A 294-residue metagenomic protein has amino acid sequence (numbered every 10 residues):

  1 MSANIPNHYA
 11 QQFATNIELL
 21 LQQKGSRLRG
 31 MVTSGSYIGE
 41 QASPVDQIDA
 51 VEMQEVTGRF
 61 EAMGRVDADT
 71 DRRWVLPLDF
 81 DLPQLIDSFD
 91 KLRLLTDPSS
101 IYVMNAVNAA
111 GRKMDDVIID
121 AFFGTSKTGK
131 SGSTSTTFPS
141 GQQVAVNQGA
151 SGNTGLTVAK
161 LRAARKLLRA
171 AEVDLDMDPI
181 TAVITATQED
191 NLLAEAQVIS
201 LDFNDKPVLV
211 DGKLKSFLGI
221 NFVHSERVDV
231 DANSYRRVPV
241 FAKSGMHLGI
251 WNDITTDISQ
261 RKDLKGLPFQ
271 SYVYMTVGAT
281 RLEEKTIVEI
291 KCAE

Functional and structural regions predicted by a protein language model:
M1-R73, D253, K285-E294: N-terminal "assembly arms/tails" that initiate or stabilize quaternary assembly in self-assembling proteins
N4, N16, L20-K24, S36-G39 (+5 more regions): Signature of extracytoplasmic/envelope-associated structural regions
R29-G30, A164-R169, P207-V208, I254-I258 (+1 more regions): Glycine-rich, charged/polar anion/phosphate-binding loops that engage phosphate groups from diverse ligands
V45, D69-G132, E172-A186, F222 (+1 more regions): Long, contiguous amphipathic alpha-helices that act as assembly "spine/axial" helices in icosahedral shell and virion
M53-V56, L85, N191-A194, T280-L282: Short helix/loop capping segments that flank catalytic or ligand/cofactor-binding pockets
S131-K206: Extended, solvent-exposed, turn-rich assembly/linker loops in the middle of proteins
K206-Q260: Glycine/small-residue-rich hydrophobic helix-like segments
S244-E294: C-terminal appended segment following the main domain
